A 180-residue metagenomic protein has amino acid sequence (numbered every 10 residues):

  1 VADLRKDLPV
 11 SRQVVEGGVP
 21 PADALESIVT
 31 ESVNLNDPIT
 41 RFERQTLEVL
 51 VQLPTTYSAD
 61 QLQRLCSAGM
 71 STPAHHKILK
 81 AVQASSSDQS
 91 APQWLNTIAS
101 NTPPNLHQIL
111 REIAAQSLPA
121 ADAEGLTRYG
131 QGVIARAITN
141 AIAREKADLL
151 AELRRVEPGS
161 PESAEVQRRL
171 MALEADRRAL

Functional and structural regions predicted by a protein language model:
V1-L180: A charged alpha-helical hairpin associated with nucleic-acid processing machineries
